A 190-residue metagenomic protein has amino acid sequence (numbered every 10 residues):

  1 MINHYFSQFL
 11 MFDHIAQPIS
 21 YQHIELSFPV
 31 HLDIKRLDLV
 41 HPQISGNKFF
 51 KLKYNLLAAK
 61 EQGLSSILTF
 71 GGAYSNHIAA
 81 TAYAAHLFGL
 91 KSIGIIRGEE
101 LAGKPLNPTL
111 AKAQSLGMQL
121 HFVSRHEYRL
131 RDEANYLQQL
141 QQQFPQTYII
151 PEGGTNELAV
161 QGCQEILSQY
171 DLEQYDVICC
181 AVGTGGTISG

Functional and structural regions predicted by a protein language model:
M1-G190: PLP-dependent amino-acid enzyme catalytic core
